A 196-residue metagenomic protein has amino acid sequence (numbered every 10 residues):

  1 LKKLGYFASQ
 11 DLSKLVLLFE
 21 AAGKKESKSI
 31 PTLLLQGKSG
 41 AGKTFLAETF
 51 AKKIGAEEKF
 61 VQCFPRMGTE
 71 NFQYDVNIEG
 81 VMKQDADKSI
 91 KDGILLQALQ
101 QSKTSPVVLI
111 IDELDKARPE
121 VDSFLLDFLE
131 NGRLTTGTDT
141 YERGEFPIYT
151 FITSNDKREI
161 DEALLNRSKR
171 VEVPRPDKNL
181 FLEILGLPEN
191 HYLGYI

Functional and structural regions predicted by a protein language model:
L1-G194: AAA+ P-loop NTPase catalytic core and its hallmark functional loops
